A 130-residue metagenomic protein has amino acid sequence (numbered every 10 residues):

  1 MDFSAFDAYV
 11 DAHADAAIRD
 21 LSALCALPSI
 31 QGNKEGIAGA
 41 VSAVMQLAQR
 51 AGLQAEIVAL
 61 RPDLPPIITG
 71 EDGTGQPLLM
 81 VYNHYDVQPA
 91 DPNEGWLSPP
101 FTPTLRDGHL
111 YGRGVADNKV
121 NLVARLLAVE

Functional and structural regions predicted by a protein language model:
D2-V115, L122: Acidic/His- and Gly-rich active-site-bordering loop/insert found across diverse amide/peptide-bond hydrolases
L126-E130: Flexible, small-residue-rich helix->loop connector segments that border functional cores
